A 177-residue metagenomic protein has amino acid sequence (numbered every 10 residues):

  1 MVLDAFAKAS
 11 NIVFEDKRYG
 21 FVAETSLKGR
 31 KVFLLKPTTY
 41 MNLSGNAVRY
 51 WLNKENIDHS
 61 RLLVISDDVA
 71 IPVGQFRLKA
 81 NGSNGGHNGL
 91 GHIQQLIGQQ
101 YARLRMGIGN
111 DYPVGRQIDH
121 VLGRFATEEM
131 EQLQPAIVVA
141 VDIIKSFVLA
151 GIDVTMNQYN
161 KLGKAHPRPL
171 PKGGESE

Functional and structural regions predicted by a protein language model:
M1-N81, G91-L104, D111-R116, E131-V138 (+1 more regions): Nucleotide and nucleotide-moiety/phosphate-recognizing core
R77-S83, V121-F125: Short glycine-enriched, charge-decorated loop/helix-capping segments at active-site entrances that position
G86-G89: Hydrophobic alpha-helical segments within soluble ligand-binding/sensing domains
M106-G109, F125: Short, loop-centered acidic/histidine patches that primarily coordinate divalent metals
G173-E175: Glycine-biased, low-complexity coil/linker segments
